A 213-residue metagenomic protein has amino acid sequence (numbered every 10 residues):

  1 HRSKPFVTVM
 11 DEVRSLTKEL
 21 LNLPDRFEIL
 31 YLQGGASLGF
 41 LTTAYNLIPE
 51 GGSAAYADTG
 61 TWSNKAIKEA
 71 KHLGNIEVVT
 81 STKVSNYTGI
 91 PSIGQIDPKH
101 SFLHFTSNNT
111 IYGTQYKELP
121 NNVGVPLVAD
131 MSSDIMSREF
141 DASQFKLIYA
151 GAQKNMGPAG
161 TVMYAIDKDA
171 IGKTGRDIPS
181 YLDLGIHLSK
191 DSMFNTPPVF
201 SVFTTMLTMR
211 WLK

Functional and structural regions predicted by a protein language model:
H1-G39, N46, G60-T61, K68-E69: Conserved N-terminal alpha-helix of the aminotransferase class I/II PLP-enzyme fold
T43-A44, I111: Active-site pocket-lining segments that scaffold enzyme catalytic pockets across diverse folds
I48-N64: Conserved PLP-anchoring active-site segment centered on the Schiff-base-forming lysine
A70, T82-I135: Active-site phosphate-binding strand-loop segment of PLP-dependent enzymes
G74-T82: A glycine-rich helix N-cap at a beta->alpha junction
V128, A142-Q153, V162: Conserved active-site segment immediately N-terminal to the catalytic lysine that forms the internal aldimine
A152-K213: Active-site C-terminal subdomain of aminotransferase-like
